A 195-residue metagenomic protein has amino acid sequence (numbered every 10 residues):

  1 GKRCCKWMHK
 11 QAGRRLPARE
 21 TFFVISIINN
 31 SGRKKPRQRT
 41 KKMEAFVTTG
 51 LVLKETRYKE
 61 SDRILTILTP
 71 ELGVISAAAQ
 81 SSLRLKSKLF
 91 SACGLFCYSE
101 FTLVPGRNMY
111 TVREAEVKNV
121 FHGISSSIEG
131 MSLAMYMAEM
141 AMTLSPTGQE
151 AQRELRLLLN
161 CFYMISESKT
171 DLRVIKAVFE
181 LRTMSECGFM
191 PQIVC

Functional and structural regions predicted by a protein language model:
K10-E20, G32: Intrinsically disordered, low-complexity segments enriched in serine/proline and basic residues
K34-C195: Non-catalytic alpha-helical scaffolds and adjoining flexible linkers that form interface surfaces for assembly
